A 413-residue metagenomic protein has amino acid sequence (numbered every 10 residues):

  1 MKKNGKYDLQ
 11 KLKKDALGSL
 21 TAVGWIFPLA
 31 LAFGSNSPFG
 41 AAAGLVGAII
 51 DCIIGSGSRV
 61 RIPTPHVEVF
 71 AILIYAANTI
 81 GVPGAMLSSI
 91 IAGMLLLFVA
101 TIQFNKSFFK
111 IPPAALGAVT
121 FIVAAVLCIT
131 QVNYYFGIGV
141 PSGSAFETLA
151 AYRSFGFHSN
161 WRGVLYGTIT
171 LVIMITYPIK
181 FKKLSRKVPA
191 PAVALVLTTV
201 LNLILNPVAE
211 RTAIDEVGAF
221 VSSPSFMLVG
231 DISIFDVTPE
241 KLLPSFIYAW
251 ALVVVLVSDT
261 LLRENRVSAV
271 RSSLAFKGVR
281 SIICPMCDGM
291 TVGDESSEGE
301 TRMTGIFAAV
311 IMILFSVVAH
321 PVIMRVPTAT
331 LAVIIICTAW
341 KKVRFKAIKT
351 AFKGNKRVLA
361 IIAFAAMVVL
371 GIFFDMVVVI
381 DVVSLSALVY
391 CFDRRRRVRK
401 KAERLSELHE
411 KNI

Functional and structural regions predicted by a protein language model:
M1-I413: Transmembrane helical cores of multi-pass ion-transport proteins
